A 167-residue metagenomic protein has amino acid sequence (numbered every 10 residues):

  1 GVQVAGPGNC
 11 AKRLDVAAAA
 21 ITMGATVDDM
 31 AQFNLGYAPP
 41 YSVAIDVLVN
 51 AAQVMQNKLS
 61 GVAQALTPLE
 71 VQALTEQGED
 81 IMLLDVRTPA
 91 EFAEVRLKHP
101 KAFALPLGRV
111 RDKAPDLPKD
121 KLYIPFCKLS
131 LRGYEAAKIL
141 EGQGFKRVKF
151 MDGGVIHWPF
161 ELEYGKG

Functional and structural regions predicted by a protein language model:
G1-M30: C-terminal catalytic lobe of FAD-dependent flavoproteins
D28-D80, P89-I124, K128-G167: Rhodanese-like catalytic fold shared by cysteine-dependent sulfurtransferases and DSP/PTP-type phosphatases
L83-D85: Structural scaffold elements adjacent to functional motifs in cytosolic proteins
